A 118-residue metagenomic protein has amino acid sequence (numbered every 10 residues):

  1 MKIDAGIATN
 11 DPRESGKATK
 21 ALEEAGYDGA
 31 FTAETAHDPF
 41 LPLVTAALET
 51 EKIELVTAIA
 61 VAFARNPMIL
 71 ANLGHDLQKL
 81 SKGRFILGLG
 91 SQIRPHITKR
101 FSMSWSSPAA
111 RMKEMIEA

Functional and structural regions predicted by a protein language model:
M1-T57: N-terminal beta1-alpha1-beta2 module of alpha/beta enzyme domains
K2-A8, N66-A118: Flexible, glycine-rich active-site loops centered on histidine and acidic residues that chelate a metal or position
H37-P39, A62-N66, P95: Short gly/pro/ser/thr-enriched loop/turn and capping motifs at secondary-structure boundaries
E54-A60, I86-G90: A short, GP-enriched loop/loop-strand-helix hinge that lies immediately N-terminal to, or at the N-terminal rim
